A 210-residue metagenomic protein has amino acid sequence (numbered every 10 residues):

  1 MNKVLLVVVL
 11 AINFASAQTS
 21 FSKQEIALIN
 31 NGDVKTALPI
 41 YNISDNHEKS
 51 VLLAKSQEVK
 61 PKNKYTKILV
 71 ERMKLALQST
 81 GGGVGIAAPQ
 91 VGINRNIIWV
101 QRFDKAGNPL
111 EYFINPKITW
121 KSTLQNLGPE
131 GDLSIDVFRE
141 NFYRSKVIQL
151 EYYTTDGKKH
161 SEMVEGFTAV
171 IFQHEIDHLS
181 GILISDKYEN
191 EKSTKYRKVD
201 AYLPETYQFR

Functional and structural regions predicted by a protein language model:
V4-N13: Sec-dependent N-terminal signal peptides
A17-R210: Positively charged
